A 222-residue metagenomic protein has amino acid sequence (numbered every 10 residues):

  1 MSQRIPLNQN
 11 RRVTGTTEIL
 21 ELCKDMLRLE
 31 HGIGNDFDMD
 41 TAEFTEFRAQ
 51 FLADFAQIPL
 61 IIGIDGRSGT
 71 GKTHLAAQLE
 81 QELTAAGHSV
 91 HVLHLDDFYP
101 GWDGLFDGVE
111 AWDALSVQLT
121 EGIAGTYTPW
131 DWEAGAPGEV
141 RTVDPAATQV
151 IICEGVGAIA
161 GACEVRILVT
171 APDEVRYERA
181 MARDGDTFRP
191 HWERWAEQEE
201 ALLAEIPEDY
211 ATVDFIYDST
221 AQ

Functional and structural regions predicted by a protein language model:
S2-I61: Extreme N-terminal, non-catalytic leader segments that precede Walker-type/kinase nucleotide-binding cores
R67: P-loop (Walker A) phosphate-binding loop of NTP-binding proteins
K72: Conserved lysine of the Walker
L75: Hydrophobic positions on the alpha1 helix immediately C-terminal to the Walker A/P-loop
Q81-H91: Post-Walker A helix-loop "phosphate-sensing" segment adjacent to the P-loop in P-loop NTPases
H91, D97-V150: Conserved nucleotide-sensing/catalytic segment adjacent to the nucleotide-binding pocket in NTP-handling enzymes
E139-D184: ATP-dependent NMP and nucleoside kinases share a basic, alpha-helical "lid"
D186-Q222: Small-molecule kinase domains that catalyze NTP-dependent phosphoryl transfer to phosphate-bearing small molecules
